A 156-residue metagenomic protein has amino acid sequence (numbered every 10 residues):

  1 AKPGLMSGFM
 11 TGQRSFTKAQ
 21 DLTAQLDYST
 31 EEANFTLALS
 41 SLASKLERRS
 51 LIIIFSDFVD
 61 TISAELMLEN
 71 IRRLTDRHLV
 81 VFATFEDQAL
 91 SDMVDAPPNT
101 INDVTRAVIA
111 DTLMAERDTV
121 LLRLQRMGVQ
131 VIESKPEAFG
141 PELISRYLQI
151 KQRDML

Functional and structural regions predicted by a protein language model:
A1-L156: Exposed, interaction-prone extracellular/peripheral surfaces
